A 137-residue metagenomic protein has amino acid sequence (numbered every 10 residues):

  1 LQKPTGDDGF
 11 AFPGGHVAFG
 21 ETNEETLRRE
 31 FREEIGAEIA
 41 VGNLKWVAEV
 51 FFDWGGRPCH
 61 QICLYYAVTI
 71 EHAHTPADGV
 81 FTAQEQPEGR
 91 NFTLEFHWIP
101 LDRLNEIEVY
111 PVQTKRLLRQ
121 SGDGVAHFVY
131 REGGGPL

Functional and structural regions predicted by a protein language model:
L1-F12, I70: N-terminal strand-loop-strand
Q2, L104, L118-S121: Alpha-helix C-terminal capping segments
G6, A48-V50: Flexible, active-site-proximal loop/turn residues at the rims of small-molecule/cofactor binding pockets and catalytic
D7, R32-E33, R119, G135: General helical structural elements
V17-A40, V50-V109: Unchanged
V109-L137: Charged phosphate-binding loop/patch that engages nucleotide di/tri-phosphates or the phosphate backbone of nucleic
